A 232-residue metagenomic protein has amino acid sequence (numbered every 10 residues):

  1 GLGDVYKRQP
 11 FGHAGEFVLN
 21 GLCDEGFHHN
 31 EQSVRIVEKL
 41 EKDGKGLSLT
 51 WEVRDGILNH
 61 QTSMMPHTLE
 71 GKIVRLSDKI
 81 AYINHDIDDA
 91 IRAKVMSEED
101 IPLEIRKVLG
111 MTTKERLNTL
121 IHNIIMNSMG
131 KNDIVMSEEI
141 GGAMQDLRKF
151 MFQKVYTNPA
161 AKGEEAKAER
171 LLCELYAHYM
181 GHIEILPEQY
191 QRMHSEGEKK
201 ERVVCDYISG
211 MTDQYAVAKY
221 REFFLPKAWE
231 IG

Functional and structural regions predicted by a protein language model:
G1-Y6: Short, small-residue-biased leader/transition segments that mark boundaries at the very start of proteins
K7-C23, N30: Aspartate-rich (DDxxD/NDxxD/DxxxD) Mg2+/diphosphate-binding motifs and their adjoining helix-loop segments
F27-G232: Histidine-centered, transition-metal-coordinating active-site segments
